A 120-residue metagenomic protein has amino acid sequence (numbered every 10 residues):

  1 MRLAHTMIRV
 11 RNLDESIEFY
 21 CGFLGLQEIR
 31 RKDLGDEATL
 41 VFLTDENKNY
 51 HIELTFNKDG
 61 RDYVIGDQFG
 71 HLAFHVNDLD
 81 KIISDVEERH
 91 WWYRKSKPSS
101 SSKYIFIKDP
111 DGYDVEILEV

Functional and structural regions predicted by a protein language model:
M1-L3: Extreme N-terminal starter segment of soluble prokaryotic enzymes
M7-N49: Core segments of cupin and vicinal oxygen chelate
N12-L13, I65-D114: Vicinal oxygen chelate
R30, I117-V120: Short beta->alpha transition motifs characteristic of CBS
L43-N47, I107-P110, V120: Active-site beta-strand termini and strand-to-loop segments that position acidic
E46-Y50, D59-R61, L79-K81: Short, charged/polar surface micro-motifs in flexible loops or helix N-caps
I52-T55, F106, E116: Conserved beta-strand in the GNAT
